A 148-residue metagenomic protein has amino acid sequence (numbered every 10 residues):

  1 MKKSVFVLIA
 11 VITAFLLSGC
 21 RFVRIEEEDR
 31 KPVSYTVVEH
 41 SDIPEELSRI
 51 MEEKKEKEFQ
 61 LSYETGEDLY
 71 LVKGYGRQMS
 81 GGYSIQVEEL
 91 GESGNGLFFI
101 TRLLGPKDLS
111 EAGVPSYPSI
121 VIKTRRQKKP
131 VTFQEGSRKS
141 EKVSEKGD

Functional and structural regions predicted by a protein language model:
S4-F6, G19-D148: Exposed, flexible binding/inhibitory loops of compact, secreted disulfide-stabilized domains
I9-L16: Bacterial N-terminal signal peptides
